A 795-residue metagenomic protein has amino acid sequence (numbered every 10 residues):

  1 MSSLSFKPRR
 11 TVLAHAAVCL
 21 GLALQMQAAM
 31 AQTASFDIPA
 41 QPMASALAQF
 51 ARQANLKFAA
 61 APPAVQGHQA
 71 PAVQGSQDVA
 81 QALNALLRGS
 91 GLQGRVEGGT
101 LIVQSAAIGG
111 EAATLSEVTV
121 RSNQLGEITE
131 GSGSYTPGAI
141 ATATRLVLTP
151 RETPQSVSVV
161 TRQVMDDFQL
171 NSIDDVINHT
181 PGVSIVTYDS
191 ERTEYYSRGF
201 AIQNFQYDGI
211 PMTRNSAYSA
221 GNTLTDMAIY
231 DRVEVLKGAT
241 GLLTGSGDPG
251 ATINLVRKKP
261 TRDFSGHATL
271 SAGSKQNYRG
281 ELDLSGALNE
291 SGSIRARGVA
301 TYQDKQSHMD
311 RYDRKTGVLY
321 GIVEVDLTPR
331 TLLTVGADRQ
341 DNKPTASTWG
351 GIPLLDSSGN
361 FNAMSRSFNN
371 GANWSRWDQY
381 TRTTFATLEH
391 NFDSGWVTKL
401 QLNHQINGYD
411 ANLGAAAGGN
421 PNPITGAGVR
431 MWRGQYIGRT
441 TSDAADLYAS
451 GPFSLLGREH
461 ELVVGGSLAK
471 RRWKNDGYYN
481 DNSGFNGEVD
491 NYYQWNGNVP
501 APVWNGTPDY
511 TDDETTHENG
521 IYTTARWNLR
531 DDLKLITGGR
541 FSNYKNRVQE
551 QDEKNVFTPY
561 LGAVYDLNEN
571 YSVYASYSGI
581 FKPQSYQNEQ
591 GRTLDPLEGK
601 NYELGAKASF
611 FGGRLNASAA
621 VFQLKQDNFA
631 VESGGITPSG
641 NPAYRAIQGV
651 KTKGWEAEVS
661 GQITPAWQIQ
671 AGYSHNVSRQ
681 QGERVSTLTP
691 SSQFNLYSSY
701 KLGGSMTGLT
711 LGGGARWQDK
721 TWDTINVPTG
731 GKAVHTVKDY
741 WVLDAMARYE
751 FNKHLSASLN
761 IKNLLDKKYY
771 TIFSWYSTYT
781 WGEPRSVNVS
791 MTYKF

Functional and structural regions predicted by a protein language model:
Q104, Y135-S158, R162, D174-P211 (+1 more regions): Extracytoplasmic beta-strand/coil segments of soluble accessory domains associated with Gram-negative outer-membrane
I185, E194, I210-K237, L255-R257: Short acidic/polar hinge/loop motifs at secondary-structure boundaries that mediate gating or recognition
T213-R214, I229-D231, L242-G321, L327-T331 (+2 more regions): Outer-membrane beta-barrel translocator/receptor signature
Q303-S307, Y320-N391, I406-T440, F485-E514 (+2 more regions): Acidic/polar loop-and-plug regions of large Gram-negative outer-membrane beta-barrel proteins
E324-T328, T440, E459-R471, D512-Q626 (+1 more regions): Structural signature of Gram-negative outer-membrane beta-barrels, strongest in the C-terminal barrel of TonB-dependent
E389-D393, V397-N403, N407-A415, V573 (+3 more regions): Membrane-embedded beta-barrel scaffold of Gram-negative outer-membrane proteins
D532, R645-N726, L765, S790 (+1 more regions): Gram-negative outer-membrane beta-barrel transporters
W717-N726, R748-F795: C-terminal beta-signal and adjacent terminal beta-strands/loops of Gram-negative outer-membrane beta-barrel proteins
